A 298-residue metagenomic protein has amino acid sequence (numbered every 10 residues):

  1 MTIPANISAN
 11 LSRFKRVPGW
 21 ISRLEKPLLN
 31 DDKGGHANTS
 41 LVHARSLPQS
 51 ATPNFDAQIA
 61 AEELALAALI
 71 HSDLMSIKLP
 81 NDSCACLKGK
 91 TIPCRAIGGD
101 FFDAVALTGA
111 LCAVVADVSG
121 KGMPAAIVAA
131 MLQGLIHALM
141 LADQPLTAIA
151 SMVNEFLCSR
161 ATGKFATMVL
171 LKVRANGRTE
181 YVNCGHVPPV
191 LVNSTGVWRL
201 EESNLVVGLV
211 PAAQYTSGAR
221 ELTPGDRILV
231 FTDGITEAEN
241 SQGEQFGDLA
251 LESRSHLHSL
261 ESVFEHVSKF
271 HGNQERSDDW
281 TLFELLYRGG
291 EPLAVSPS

Functional and structural regions predicted by a protein language model:
T2-A61, A67-S72, I77-L79, C86 (+5 more regions): Conserved subregion of the PPM/PP2C metallophosphatase catalytic domain
